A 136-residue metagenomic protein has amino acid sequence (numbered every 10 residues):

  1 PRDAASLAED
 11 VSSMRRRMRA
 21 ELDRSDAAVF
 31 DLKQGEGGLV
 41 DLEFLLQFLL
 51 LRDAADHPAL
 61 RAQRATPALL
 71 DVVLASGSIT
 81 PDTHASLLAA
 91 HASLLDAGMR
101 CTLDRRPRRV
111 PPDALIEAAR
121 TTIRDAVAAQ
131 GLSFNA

Functional and structural regions predicted by a protein language model:
P1-A136: A nucleotide- and high-energy phosphate-metabolite-utilizing enzyme signature
